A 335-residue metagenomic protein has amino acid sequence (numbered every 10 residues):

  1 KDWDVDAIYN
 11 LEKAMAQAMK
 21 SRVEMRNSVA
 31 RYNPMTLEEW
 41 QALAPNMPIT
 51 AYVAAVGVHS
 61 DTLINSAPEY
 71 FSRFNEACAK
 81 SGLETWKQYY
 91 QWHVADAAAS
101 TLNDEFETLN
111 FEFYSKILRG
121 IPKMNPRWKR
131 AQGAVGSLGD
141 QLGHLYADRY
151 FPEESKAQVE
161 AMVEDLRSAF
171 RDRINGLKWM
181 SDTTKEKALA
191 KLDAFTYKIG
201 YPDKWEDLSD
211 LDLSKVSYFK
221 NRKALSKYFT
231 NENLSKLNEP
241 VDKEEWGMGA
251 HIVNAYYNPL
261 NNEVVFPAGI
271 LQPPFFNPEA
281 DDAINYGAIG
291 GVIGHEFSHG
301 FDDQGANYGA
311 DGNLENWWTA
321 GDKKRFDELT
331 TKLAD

Functional and structural regions predicted by a protein language model:
K1-A161, D165: Noncatalytic, helix-rich "gating/capping" subdomain that lines the substrate-entry/channel surface of large enzyme
E160-G290, F297-D335: Zinc-dependent metallohydrolase catalytic domains
